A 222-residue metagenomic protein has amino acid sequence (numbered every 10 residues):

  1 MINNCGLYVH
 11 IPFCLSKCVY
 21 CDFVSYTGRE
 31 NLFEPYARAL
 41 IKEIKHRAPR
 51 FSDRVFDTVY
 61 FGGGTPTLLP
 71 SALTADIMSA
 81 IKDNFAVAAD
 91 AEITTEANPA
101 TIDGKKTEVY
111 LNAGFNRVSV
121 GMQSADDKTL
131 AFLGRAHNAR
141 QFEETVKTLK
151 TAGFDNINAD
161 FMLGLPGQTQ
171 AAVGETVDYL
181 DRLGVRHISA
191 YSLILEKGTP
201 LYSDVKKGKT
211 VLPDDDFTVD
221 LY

Functional and structural regions predicted by a protein language model:
M1-Y8, S52-R54: N-terminal [4Fe-4S]-dependent radical SAM core
N4-G6, C18, E92: Structural motif
V9-I11, M122: Alpha/beta-hydrolase
P12-S25: Local cysteine-cluster metal-coordination motifs and their immediate loop/turn environment, predominantly Fe-S cluster
S25-R50, R54-Y222: Conserved non-cysteine loop/helix-boundary elements of the Radical SAM core domain that shape
